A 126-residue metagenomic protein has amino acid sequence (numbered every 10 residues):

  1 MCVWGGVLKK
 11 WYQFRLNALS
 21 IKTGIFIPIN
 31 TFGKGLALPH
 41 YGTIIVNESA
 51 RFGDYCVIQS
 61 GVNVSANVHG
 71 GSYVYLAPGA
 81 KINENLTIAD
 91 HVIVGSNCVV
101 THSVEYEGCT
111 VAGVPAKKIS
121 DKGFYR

Functional and structural regions predicted by a protein language model:
M1-G24, A116, K122-R126: Terminal amphipathic alpha-helical/low-complexity segments used for targeting or macromolecular assembly
P28-I29, K34-G35, P39-E48, G53-D54 (+11 more regions): Left-handed beta-helix
